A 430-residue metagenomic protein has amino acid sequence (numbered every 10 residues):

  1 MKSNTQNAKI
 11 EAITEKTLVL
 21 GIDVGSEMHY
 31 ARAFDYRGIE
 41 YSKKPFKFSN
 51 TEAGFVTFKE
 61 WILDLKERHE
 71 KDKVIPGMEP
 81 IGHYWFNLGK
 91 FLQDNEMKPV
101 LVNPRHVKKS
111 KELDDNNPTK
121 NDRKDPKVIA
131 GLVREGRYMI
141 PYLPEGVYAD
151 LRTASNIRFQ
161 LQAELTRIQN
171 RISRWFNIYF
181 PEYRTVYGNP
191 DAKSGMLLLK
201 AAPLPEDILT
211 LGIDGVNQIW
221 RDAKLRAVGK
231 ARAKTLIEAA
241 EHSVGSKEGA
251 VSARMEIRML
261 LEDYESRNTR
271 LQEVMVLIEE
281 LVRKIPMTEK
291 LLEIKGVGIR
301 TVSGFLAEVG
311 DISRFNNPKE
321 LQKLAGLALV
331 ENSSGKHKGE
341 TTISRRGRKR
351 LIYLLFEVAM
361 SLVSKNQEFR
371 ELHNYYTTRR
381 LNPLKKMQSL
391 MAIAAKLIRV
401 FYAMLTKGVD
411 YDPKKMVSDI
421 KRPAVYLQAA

Functional and structural regions predicted by a protein language model:
M1-A430: A detector of single, family-specific signature residues that are central to catalytic or substrate-handling motifs
